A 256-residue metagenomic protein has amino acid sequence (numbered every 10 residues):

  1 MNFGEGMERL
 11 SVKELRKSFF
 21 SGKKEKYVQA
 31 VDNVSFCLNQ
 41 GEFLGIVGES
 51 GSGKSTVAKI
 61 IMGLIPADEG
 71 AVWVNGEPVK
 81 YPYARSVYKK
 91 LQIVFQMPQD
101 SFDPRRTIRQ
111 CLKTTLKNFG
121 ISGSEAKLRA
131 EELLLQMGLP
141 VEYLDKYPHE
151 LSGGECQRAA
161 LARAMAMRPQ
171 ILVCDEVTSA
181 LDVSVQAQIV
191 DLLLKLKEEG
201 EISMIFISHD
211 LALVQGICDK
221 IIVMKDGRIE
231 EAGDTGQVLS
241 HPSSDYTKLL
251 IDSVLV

Functional and structural regions predicted by a protein language model:
M62: Helix-to-loop junction immediately C-terminal to a conserved catalytic motif
G70-V79, V87: Conserved ABC transporter NBD signature motif
S124-E142, I251-D252: Conserved ABC ATPase "signature" region
Y147-L151, E155: Conserved ABC ATPase signature
A166-Q170: A short, proline-enriched helix->beta-strand linker immediately N-terminal to the Walker B motif in ABC-type P-loop
A232-G233: ABC ATPase "signature
